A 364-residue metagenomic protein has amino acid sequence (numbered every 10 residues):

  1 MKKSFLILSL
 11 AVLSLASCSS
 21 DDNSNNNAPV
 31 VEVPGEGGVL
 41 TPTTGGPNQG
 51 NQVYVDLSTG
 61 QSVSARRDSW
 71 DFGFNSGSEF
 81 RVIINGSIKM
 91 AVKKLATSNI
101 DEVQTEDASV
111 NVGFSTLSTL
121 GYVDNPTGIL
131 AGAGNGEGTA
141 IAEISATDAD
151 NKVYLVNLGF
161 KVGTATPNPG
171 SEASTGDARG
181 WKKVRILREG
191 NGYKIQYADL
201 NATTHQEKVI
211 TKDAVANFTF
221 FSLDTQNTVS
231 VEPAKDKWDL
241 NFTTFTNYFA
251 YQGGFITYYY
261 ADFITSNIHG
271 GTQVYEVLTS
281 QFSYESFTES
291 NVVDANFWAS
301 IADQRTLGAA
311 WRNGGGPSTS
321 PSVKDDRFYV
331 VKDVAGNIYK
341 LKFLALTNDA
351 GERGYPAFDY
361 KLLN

Functional and structural regions predicted by a protein language model:
K2-S9: Sec-dependent signal peptide recognition, specifically the positively charged N-region followed immediately by
S14-S17: C-terminal motif of bacterial Sec signal peptides marking the signal peptidase cleavage site
D22-N364: Surface-exposed, beta-sheet-biased, low-hydrophobicity segments with strongly acidic/polar composition
